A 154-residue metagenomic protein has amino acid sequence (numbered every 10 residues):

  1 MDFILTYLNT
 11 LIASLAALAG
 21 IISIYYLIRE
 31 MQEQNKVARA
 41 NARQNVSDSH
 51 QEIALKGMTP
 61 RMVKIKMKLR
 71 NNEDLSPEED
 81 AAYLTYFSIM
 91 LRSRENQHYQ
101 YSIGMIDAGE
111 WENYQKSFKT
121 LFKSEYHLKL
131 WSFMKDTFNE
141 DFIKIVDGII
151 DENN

Functional and structural regions predicted by a protein language model:
D2-L75: Membrane-proximal alpha-helical anchors
E78-N154: An amphipathic alpha-helical interaction surface
